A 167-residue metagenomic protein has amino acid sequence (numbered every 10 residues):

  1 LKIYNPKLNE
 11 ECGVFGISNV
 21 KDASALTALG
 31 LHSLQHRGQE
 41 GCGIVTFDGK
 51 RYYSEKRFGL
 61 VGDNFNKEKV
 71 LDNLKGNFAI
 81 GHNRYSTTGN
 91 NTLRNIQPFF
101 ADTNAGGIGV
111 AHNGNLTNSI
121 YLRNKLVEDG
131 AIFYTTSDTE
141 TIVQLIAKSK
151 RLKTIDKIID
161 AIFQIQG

Functional and structural regions predicted by a protein language model:
L1-G167: Conserved short alpha-helical segments that host acidic/polar catalytic motifs at enzyme active sites
